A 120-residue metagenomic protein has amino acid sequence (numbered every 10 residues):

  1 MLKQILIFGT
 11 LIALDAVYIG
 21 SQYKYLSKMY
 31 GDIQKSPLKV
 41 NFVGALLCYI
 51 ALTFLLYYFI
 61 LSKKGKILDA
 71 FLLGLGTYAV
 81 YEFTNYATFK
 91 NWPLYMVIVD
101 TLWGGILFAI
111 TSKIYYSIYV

Functional and structural regions predicted by a protein language model:
M1-V120: Juxtamembrane/disordered regions of integral membrane proteins
